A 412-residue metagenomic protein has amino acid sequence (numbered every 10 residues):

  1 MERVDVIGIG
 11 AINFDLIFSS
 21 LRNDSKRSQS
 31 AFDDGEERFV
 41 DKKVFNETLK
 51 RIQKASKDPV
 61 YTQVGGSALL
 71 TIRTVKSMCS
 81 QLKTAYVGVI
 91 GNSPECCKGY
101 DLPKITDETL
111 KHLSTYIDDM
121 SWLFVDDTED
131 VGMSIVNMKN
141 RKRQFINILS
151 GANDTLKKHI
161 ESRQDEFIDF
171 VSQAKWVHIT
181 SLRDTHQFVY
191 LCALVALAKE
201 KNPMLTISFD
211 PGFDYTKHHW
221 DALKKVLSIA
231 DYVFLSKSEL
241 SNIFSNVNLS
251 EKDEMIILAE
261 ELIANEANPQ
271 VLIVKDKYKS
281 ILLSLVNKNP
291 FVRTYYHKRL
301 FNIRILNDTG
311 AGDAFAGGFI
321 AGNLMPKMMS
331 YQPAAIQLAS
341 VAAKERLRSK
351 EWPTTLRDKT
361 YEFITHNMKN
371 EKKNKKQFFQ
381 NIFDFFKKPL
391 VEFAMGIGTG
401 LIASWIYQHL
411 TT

Functional and structural regions predicted by a protein language model:
M1-A85: Glycine-rich phosphate/adenosyl-contacting loop at the front of the ribokinase-like
E2-G10, F18, N248-F379, I397: Conserved phosphate-binding/catalytic region of the ribokinase-like
D41-D58, K83-M120: A glycine-rich beta-to-alpha transition motif near the start of alpha/beta enzyme domains, typified by
P59-S67, F124-T128, T309-G310: Active-site nucleophile and cofactor-binding loops and adjacent substrate-binding regions of central metabolic enzymes
Y86, S121-D127, G132-H186: Conserved phosphate-binding/catalytic loop of the ribokinase/pfkB sugar-kinase fold
G88-N92, I117-V131, A259-I263, L272-K275: Beta-strand->loop->alpha-helix junctions that form or flank phosphate-binding loops in nucleotide-handling enzymes
C192-T206, P211-T294: Conserved phosphate/ATP/ADP-binding segment of small-molecule kinases
Q377-T412: Hydrophobic, helix-forming membrane-interacting segments
